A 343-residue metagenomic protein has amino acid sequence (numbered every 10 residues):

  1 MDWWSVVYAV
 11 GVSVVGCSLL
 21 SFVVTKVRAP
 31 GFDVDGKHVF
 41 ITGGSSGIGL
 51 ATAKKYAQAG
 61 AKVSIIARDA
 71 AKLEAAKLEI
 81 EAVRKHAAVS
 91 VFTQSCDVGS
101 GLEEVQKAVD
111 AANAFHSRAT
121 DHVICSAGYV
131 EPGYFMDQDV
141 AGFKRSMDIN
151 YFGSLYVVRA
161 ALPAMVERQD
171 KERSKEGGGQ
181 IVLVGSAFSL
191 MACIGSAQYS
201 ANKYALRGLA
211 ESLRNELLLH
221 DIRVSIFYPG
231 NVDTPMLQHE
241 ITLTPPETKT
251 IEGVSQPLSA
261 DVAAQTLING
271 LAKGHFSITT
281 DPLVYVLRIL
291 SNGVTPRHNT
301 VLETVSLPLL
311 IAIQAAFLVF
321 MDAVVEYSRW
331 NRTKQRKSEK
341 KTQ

Functional and structural regions predicted by a protein language model:
H38, S45-S46: Conserved glycine-rich cofactor-binding loop
A61-A76: Conserved glycine-rich Rossmann-like NAD(P)H-binding loop of the short-chain dehydrogenase/reductase
Y134-F135, D139-K144: Substrate-binding pocket helix/loop in short-chain dehydrogenase/reductase
V158, N202-A205: Active-site helix of classical SDR
V158-R159, E211: A short, exposed helix-loop element centered on a Lys and neighboring polar residues
S186: Residue(s) in the substrate-gating loop at a strand-loop-helix junction that position the organic substrate next
N215-N299: SDR active-site lid
